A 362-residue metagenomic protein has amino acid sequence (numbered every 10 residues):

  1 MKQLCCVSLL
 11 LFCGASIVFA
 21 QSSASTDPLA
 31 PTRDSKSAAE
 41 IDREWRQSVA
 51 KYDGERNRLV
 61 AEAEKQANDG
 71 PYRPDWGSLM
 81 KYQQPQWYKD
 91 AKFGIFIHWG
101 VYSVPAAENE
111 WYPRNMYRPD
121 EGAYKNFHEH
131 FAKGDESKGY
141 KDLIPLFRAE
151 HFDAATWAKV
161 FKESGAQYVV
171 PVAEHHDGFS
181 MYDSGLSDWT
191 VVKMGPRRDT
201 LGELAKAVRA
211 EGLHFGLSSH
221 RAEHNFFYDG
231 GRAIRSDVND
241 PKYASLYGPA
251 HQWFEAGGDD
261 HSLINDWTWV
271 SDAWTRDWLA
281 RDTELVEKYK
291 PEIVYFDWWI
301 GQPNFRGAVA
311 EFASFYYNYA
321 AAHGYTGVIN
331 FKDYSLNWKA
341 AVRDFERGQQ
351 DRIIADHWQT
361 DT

Functional and structural regions predicted by a protein language model:
M1-L4: Positively charged n-region of N-terminal signal peptides that target proteins for export
C6-S16: Bacterial N-terminal signal peptides
Q21-T362: Mature catalytic domains of secreted/periplasmic carbohydrate-active enzymes
